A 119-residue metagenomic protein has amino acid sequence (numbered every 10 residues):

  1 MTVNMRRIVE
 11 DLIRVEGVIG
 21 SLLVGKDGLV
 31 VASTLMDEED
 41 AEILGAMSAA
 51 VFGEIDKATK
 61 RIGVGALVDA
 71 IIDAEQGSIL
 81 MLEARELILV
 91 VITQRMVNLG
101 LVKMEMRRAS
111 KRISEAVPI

Functional and structural regions predicted by a protein language model:
M1-I119: Non-catalytic interaction/Regulatory regions outside core domains
